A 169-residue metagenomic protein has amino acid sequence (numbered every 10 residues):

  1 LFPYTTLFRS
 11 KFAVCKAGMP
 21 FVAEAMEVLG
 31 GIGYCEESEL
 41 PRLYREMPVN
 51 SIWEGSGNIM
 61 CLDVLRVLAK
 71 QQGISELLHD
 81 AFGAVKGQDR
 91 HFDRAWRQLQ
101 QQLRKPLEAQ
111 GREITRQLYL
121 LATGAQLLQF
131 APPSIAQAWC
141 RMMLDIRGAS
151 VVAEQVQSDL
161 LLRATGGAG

Functional and structural regions predicted by a protein language model:
F2-L7: Short, small-residue-biased leader/transition segments that mark boundaries at the very start of proteins
F8-H79, G148-G169: Alpha-helix capping/hinge segments and adjacent helical runs
Q71, H79-G169: C-terminal amphipathic alpha-helical interaction region
